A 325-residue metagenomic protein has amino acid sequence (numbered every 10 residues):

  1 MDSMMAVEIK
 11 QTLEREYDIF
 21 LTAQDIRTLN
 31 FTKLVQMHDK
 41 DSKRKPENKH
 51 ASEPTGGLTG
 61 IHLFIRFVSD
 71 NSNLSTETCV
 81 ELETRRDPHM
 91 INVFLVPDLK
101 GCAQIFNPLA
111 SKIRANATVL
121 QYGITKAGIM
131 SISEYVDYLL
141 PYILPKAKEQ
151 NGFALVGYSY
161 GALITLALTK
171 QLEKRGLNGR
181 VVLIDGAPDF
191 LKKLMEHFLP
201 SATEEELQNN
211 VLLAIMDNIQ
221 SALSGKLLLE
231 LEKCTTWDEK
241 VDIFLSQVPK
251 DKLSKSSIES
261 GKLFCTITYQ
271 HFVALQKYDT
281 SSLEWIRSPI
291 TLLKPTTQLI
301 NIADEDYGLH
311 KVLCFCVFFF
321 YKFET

Functional and structural regions predicted by a protein language model:
M1-S69, G186-L194: Phosphopantetheine-dependent thiolation modules in NRPS/PKS and related acyl-activating systems
H50-T325: A hydrolase-biased, glycine/serine/histidine/acidic-enriched motif that marks catalytic-domain neighborhoods in diverse
